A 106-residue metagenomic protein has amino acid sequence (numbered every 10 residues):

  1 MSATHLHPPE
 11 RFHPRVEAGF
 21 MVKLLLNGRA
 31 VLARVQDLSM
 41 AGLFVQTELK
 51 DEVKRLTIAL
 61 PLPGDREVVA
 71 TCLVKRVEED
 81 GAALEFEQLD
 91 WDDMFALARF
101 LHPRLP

Functional and structural regions predicted by a protein language model:
M1-L38, A98-P106: N-terminal helix initiation/capping motif
H13, Q46-K50: Short, surface-exposed secondary-structure edge patches
F20-L26, K54-E67: Short conserved beta-strand and strand-loop elements enriched in small hydrophobics with frequent Asp/Gly
N27, M40, V77-G81: Short, conserved beta-turn/loop elements at beta-strand boundaries and strand-helix junctions
D37, V74-E78, Q88: A residue-level detector for short acidic-glycine micro-motifs
L43-T47, D80-Q88: Short, solvent-exposed secondary-structure boundary/capping segments
R55-P63, M94-P106: Extended Gly/Ser/Thr-rich low-complexity repeat segments, especially those forming or decorating extracellular
R66-K75: Mid-chain, well-packed structural core segment of small domains
